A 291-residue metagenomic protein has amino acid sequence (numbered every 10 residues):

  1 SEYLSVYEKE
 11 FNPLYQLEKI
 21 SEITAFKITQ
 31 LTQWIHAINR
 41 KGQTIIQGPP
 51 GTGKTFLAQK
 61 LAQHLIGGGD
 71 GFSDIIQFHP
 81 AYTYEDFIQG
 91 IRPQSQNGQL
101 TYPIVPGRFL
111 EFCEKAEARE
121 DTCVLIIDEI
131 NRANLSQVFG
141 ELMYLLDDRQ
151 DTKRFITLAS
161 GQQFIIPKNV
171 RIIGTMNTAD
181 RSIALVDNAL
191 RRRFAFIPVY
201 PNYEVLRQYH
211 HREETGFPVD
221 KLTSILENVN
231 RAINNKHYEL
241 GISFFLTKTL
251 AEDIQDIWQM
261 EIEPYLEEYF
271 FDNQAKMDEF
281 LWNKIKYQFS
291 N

Functional and structural regions predicted by a protein language model:
S1-N291: C-terminal regulatory/interaction module of P-loop NTP-utilizing enzymes
